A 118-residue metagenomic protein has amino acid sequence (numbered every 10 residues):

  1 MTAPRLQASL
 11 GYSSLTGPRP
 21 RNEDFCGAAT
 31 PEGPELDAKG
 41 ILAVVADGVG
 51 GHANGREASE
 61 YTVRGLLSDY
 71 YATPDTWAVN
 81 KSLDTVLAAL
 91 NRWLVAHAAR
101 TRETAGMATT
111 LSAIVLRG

Functional and structural regions predicted by a protein language model:
M1-G118: PP2C/PPM-type serine/threonine phosphatase catalytic domain
